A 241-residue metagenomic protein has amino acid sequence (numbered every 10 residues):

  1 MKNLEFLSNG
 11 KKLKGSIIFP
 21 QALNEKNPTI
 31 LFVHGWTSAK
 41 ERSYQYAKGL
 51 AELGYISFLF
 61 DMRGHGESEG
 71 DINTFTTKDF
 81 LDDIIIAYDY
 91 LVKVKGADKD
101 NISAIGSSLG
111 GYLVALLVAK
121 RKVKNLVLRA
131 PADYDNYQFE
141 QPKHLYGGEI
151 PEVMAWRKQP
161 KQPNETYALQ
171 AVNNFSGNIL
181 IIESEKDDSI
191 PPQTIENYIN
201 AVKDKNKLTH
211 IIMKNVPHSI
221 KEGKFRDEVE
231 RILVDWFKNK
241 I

Functional and structural regions predicted by a protein language model:
M1-L23: N-terminal cap/lid segment of alpha/beta-hydrolase-fold proteins
W36-K48, M62, Q193-T194: The serine-hydrolase catalytic nucleophile loop
T37, H65-A97: Catalytic nucleophile-loop/oxyanion-hole region of alpha/beta-hydrolase and closely related hydrolase-like folds
Y46, G177, P191-A201: Short alpha-helix in the alpha/beta-hydrolase fold that links the catalytic acid
G49-G70: Conserved alpha/beta-hydrolase
L116-K161: Hydrolase active-site cap/lid region
F175, I181-E183, D187: Short beta-strand/loop motif that positions the catalytic acidic residue of the alpha/beta-hydrolase fold
K186-I190, S219: Acidic catalytic loop of the alpha/beta-hydrolase fold
